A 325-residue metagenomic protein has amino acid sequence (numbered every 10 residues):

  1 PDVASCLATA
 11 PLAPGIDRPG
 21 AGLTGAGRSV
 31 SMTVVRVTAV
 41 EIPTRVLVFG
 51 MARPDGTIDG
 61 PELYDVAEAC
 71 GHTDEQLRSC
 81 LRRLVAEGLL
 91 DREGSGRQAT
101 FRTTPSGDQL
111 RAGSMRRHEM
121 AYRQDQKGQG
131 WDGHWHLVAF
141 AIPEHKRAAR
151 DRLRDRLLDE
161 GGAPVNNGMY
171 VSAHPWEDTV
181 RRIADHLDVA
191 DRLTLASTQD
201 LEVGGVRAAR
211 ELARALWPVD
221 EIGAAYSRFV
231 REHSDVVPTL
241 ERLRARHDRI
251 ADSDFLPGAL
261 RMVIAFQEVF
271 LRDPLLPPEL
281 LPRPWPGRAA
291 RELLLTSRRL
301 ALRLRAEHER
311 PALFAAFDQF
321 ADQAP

Functional and structural regions predicted by a protein language model:
V30-F49: Short alpha-helical segments that sit at the start of domains
T57-V66: Short acidic, hydrophobic short linear motifs in intrinsically disordered regions
C80-E87: Basic amphipathic alpha-helical segments that dock to polyanions
E87-E93: A short, conserved structural fragment
G94-T100: Short, Lys/Arg-rich nucleic-acid/phosphate-binding segment
P143-L240: Mid-protein regulatory/catalytic core that forms ligand/cofactor-binding pockets and protein-protein interaction
R207-P325: C-terminal regulatory/effector modules of DNA-binding transcriptional regulators
